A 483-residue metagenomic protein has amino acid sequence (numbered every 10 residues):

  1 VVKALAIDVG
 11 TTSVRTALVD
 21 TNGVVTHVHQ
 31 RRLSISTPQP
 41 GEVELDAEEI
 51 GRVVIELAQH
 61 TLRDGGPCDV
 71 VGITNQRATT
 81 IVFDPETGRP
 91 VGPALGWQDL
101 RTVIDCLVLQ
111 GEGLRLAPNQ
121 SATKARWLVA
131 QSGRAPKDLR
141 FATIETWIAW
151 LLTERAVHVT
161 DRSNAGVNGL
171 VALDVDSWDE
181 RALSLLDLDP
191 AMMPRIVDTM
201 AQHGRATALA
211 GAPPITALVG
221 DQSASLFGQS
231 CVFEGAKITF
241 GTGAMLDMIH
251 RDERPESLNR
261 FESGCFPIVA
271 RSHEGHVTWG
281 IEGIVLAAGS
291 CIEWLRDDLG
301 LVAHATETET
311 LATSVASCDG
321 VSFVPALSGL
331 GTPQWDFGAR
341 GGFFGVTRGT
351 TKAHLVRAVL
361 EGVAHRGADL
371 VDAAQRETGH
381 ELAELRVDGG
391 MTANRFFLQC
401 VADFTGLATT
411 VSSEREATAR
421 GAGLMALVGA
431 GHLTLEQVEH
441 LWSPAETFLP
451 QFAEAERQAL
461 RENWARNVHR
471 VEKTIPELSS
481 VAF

Functional and structural regions predicted by a protein language model:
V1-V91, K137-D138, D198, A210-A217 (+3 more regions): N-terminal glycine/serine-rich phosphate-binding loop of ATP-dependent small-molecule kinases, especially carbohydrate
A4-A6, V103-H158, G169-E180, S184-L185 (+2 more regions): Active-site core segments that coordinate phosphate-bearing ligands/cofactors across diverse enzyme families
L33-T37, S163, W442: Short glycine/proline- and charge-enriched loop/turn segments that cap or connect secondary-structure elements
R63-G96, A117-N119, A149-A172, V197 (+1 more regions): Short beta-strand-loop/turn "lid" adjacent to the catalytic site in phosphate-handling enzymes
P67-C68, M193, L382: Local beta-strand N-terminus motif with an aromatic residue
D99: Carbohydrate-associated surface elements
L183-A201: A conserved helix-loop-beta module that forms one wall/lid of the active-site cleft in ATP-utilizing catalytic domains
